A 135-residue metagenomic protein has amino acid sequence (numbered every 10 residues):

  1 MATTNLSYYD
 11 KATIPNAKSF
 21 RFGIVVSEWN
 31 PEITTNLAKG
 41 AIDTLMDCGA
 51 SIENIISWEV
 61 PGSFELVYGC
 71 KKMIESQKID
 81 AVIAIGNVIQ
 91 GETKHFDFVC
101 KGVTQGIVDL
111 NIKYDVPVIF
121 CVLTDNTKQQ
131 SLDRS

Functional and structural regions predicted by a protein language model:
M1-N16: Extreme N-terminal tail/first-helix region
A12-V60: Glycine-rich phosphate/diphosphate-binding loop of Rossmann-like nucleotide-binding domains
G23, I56, E65, D80-V82 (+1 more regions): Structural motif
W29, N87-V88, V122-T127: Short, ordered loop/turn segments at secondary-structure junctions
M46-S51, K78, K113-Y114: Short helix-capping segments at alpha-helix termini
W58-S76, L123, T127-K128: Glycine-rich oxoanion-binding loops at beta->alpha junctions
E65-I107, N111: Glycine-rich phosphate-binding loop
F96, K101-S135: C-terminal binding/interaction regions
